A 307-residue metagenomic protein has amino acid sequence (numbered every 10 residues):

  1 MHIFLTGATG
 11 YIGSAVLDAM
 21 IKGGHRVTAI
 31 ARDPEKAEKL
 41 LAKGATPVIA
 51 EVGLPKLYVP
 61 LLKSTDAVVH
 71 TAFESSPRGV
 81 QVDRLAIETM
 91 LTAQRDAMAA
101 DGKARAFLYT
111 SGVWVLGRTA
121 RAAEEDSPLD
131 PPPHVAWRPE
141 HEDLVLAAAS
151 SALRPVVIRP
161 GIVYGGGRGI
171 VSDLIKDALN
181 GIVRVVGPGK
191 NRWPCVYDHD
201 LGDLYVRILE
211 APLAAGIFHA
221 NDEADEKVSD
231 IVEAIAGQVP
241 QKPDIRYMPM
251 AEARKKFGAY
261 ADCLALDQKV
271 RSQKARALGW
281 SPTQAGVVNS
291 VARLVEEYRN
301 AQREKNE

Functional and structural regions predicted by a protein language model:
I3-H25: N-terminal Rossmann NAD(P)H-binding glycine-rich loop of SDR-like oxidoreductase domains
L57, L61-L108: NAD(P)-cofactor binding segment of oxidoreductase domains
E88-H134: Conserved Rossmann-fold NAD(P)-dependent oxidoreductase catalytic core, especially the SDR/UDP-sugar
P139, V163-I175, I208-F218, A224: Glycine/proline-rich active-site loop of Rossmann-fold NAD(P)-dependent oxidoreductases
D143-G166: Conserved beta-loop-beta element that borders a ligand/cofactor-binding pocket
K176-V196: A conserved pocket-lining segment of Rossmann-fold NAD(P)-dependent short-chain dehydrogenase/reductase
L204-Y260, R299-E307: Mid/C-terminal beta-alpha module of Rossmann-like enzyme folds, strongest in SDR-family dehydrogenases/epimerases
A285-E307: Amphipathic terminal alpha-helices
